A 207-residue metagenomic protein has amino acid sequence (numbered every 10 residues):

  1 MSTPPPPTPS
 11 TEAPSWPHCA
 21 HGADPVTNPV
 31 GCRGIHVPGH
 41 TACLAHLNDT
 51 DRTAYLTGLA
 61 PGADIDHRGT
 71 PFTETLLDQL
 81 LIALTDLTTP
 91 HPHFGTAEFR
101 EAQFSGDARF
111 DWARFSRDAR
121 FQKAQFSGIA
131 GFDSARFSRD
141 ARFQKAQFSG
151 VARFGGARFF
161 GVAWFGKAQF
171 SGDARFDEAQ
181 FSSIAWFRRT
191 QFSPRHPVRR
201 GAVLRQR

Functional and structural regions predicted by a protein language model:
M1-R207: N-terminal leader/targeting and pre-domain segments
